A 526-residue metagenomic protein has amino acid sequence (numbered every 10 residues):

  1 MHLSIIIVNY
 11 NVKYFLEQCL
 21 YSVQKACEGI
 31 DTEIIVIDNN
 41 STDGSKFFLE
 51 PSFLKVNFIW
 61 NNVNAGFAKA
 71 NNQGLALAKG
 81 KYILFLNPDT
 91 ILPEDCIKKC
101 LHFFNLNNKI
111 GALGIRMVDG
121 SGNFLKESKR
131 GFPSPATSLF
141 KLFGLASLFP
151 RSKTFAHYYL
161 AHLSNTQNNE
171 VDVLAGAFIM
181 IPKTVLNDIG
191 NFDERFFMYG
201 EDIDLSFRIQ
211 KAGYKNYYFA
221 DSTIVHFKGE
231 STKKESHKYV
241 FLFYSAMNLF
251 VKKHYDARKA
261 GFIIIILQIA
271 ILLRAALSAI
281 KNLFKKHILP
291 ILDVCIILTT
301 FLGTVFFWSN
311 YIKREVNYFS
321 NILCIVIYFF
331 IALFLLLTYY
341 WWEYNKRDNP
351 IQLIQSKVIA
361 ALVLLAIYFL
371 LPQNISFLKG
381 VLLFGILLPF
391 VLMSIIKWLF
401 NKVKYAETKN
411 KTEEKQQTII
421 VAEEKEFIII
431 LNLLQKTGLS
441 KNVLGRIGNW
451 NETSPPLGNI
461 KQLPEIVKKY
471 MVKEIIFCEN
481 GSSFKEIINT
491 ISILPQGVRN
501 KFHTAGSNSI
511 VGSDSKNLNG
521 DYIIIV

Functional and structural regions predicted by a protein language model:
S22, D38-F47, V63: A conserved acidic beta->alpha catalytic loop
W60-A78, K99, K461: Glycine-rich, basic loop-to-helix element that forms the pyrophosphate-binding segment of sugar-nucleotide handling
I83: Short aromatic/hydrophobic "clamp" motif used to bind/position activated sugar donors
I91-E127: Conserved donor NDP-sugar-binding/catalytic core segment of glycosyltransferases
F132-V171: Short, flexible, basic/aromatic active-site loop/helix in glycosyltransferases
F207-L283: Active-site-adjacent helix/loop segment of glycosyltransferases that harbors family-specific signature motifs
A275-W308, E343-D348, I396-V526: N-terminal hydrophobic signal-anchor/signal peptide
T338-I419: Aromatic-rich membrane-interfacial microdomains
